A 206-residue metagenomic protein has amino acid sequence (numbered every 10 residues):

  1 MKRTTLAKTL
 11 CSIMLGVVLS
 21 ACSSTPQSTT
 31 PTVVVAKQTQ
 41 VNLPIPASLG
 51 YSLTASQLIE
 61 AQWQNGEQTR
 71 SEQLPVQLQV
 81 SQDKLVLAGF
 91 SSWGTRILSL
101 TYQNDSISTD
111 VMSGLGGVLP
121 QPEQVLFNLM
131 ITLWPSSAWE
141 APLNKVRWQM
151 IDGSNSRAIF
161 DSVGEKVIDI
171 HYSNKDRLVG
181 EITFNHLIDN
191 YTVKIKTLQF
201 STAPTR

Functional and structural regions predicted by a protein language model:
K2-C11: Bacterial N-terminal signal peptides that target proteins for export
V18-A21: C-terminal motif of bacterial Sec signal peptides marking the signal peptidase cleavage site
S23-P26: Bacterial signal peptide processing site
P46-G66: A short, Trp-centered hydrophobic/proline-enriched beta-strand micro-motif
E67-G94: Structural recognition of beta-strand segments within beta-rich domains
G89-W93, Y102-S106, V111-L115, T197-Q199: A mature extracytoplasmic/lumenal domain signature
I107-W134: Acidic/charged, solvent-exposed loop-and-adjacent secondary-structure segments enriched in E/D, K/R, S/T, and G/P
V146-R206: Gly/Pro-enriched, hydrophobic low-complexity segments that function as extracytoplasmic propeptides/linkers
